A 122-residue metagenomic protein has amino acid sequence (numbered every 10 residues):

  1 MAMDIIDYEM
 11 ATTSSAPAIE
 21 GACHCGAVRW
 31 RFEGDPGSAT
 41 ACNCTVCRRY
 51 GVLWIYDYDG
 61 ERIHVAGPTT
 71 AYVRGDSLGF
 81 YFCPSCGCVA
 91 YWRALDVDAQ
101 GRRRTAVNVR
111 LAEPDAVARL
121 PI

Functional and structural regions predicted by a protein language model:
A2-A22, A27-I122: A short Gly-Trp-Pro
